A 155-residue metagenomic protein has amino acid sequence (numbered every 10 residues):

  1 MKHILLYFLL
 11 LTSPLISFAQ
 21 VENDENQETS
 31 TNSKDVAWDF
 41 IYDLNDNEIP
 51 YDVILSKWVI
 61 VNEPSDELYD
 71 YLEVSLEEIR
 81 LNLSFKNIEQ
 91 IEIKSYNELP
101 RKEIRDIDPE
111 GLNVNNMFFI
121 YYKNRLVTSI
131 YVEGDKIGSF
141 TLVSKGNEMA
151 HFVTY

Functional and structural regions predicted by a protein language model:
M1-T31: Bacterial Sec-dependent N-terminal signal peptides
F8, F18, F40, F85 (+3 more regions): Phenylalanine-focused residue identity feature
D35-F119: Surface-exposed acidic loop/strand-edge motifs in secreted or periplasmic proteins that form small linear binding
P100-Y155: Exposed beta-sheet edge and beta->alpha loop/turn motif
